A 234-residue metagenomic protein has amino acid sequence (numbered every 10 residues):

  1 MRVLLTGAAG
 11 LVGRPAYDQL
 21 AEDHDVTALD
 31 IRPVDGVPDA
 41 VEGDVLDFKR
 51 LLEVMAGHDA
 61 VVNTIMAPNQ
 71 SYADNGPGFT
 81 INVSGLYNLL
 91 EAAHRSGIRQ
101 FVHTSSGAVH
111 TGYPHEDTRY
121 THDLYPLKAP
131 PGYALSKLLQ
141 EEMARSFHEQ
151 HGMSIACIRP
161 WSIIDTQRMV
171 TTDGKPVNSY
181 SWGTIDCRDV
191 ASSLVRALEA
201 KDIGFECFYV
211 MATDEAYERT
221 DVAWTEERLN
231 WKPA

Functional and structural regions predicted by a protein language model:
V3-D23: N-terminal Rossmann NAD(P)H-binding glycine-rich loop of SDR-like oxidoreductase domains
D35, E42-I81: NAD(P)H-binding glycine-rich loop region in Rossmannoid oxidoreductase-like domains and their noncatalytic homologs
L46, P77-N88, L127, L135-S136 (+1 more regions): Glycine-rich NAD(P)-binding loop of the Rossmann-fold in SDR/ketoreductase-type enzymes
T80, E116-I155: Catalytic helix-loop patch of NAD(P)-dependent Rossmann-fold dehydrogenases
V83-L89, I98, S136-A144, C187-V190: Conserved catalytic Lys-bearing alpha helix of Rossmann-like short-chain dehydrogenase/reductases
N88-P130: Conserved Rossmann-fold NAD(P)-dependent oxidoreductase catalytic core, especially the SDR/UDP-sugar
P160-T172, T184-E206: Alpha-helical substrate-binding/gating segment
T171-T172, C207-F208, T213-K232: Conserved C-terminal active-site "lid" loop/helix of NAD(P)H-dependent oxidoreductases that clamps the redox cofactor
